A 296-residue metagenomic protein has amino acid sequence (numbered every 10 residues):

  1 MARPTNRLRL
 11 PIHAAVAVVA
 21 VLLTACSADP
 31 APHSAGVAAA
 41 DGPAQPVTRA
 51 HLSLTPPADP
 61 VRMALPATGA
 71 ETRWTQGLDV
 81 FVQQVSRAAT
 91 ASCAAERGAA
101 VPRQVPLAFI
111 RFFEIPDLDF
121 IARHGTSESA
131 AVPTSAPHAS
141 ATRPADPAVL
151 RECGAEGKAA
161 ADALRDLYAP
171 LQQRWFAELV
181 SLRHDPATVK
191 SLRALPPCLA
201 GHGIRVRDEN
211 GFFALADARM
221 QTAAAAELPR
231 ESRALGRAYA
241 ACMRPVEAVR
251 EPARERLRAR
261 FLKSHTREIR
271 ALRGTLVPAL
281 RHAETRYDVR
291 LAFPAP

Functional and structural regions predicted by a protein language model:
A2-A15: Bacterial N-terminal signal peptides that target proteins for export
L22-A25: C-terminal motif of bacterial Sec signal peptides marking the signal peptidase cleavage site
S27-P296: Cell-envelope/extracellular polymer assembly enzymes that use nucleotide-activated donors
